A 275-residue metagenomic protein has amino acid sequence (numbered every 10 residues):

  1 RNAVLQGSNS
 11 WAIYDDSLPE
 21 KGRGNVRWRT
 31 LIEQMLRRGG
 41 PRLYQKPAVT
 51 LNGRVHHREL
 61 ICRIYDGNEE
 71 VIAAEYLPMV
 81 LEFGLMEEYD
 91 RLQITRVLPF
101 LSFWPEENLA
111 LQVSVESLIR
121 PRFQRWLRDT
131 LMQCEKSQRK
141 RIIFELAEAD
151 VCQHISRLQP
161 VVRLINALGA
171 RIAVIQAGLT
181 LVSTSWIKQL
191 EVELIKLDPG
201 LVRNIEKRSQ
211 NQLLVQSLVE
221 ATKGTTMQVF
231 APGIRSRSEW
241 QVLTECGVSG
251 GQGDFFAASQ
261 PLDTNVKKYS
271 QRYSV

Functional and structural regions predicted by a protein language model:
R1-S8, A74, I165, A177 (+1 more regions): Catalytic-core segments of nucleotide cyclases and related cyclic-nucleotide turnover enzymes
N2-R42, M79-M86, S117, Q124 (+1 more regions): C-di-GMP signaling machinery
V4-L5, R37, N166, K223 (+1 more regions): Anion (oxyanion) recognition and catalysis
D15-L18, R54-E59, L85-Q159, K188 (+1 more regions): Catalytic core of bacterial c-di-GMP phosphodiesterases, primarily the EAL and HD-GYP domains, capturing alpha-helical
D16, R63-E69, S114-P121, R141-H154 (+1 more regions): EAL-family c-di-GMP phosphodiesterase catalytic domain
G24-M79, Q112, Q252, A257-P261: Active-site core of bacterial EAL-family cyclic-dinucleotide phosphodiesterase domains
R27, R125-D129, R157-P160, S209-Q216: Charged helix-capping and loop-helix junction motifs
A74-P78, E87, R163: Conserved long alpha-helical elements within nucleotide-processing catalytic cores of c-di-GMP signaling and class III
